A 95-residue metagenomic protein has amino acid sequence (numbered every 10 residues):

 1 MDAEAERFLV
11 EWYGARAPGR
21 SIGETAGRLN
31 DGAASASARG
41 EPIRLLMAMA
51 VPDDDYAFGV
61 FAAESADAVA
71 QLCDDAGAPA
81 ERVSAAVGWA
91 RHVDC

Functional and structural regions predicted by a protein language model:
M1-A38, V51, W89-C95: Short S/T/G/P-rich N-terminal loop/turn motif that feeds into the first structured element of a domain
E6, E41, P79: Residue-level signal for beta-strand positions within conserved beta-sheet cores that form or flank
F8-W12, L46-A68: Short, well-ordered beta-strand segments in beta-rich or mixed alpha/beta enzyme and ligand-binding folds
E24, L45, Y56, A76-V83: Non-transmembrane, interaction-prone segments in cytosolic or luminal domains
S37-L46: Short amphipathic beta-strand starts and helix->beta connectors
A63-W89: An amphipathic, aromatic/His-enriched active-site/gating alpha helix that lines ligand/cofactor pockets
